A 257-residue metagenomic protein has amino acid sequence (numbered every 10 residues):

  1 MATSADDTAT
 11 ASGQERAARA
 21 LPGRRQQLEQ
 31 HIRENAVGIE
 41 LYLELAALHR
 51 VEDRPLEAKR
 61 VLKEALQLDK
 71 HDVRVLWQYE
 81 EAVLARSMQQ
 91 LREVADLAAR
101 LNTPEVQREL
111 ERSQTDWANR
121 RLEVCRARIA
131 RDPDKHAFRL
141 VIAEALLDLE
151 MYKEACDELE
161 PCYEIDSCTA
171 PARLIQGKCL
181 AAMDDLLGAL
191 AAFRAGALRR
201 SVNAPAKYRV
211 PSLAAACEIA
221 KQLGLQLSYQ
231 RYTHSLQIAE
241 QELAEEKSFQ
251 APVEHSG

Functional and structural regions predicted by a protein language model:
R24, A58, R121, A155 (+2 more regions): Single-residue signature of alpha-solenoid repeat helices
Q30-R33, L66-Q67, A127-A130, E160-E164 (+2 more regions): Conserved structural position within tetratricopeptide repeats
A36-V37, K70, P133-D134, S167-C168 (+2 more regions): Short coil turns that delineate tetratricopeptide repeat
